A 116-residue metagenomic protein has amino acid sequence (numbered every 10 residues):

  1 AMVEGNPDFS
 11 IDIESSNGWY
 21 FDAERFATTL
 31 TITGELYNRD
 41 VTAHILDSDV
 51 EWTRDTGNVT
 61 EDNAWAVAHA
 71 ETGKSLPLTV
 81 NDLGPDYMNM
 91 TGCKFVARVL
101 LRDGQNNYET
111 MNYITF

Functional and structural regions predicted by a protein language model:
A1-F116: Surface-exposed receptor/substrate recognition regions of extracellular proteins
